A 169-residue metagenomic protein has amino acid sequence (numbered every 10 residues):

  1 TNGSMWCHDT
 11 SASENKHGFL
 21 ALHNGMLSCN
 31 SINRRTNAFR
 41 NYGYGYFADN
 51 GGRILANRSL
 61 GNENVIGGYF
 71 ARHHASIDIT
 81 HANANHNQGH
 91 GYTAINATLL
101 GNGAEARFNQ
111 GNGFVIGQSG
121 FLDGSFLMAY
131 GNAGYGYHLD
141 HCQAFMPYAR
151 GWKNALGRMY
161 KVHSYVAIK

Functional and structural regions predicted by a protein language model:
T1-S4, H17-M26, F39, Y44-N50 (+6 more regions): Glycine-rich beta-solenoid repeat tracts in large extracellular/virion proteins
T10-A12, H17, S31-F39, G43 (+10 more regions): Beta-rich extracellular carbohydrate-active architectures
C29-S31, A56, I79, G101 (+1 more regions): Surface-exposed beta-strand edges and flanking loops
N30, I95-T98, N102, F121 (+1 more regions): Repetitive, compositionally biased segments used for assembly/scaffolding
L55, G67, D78-T80, N96 (+1 more regions): Residues marking helix boundaries in flexible regions
